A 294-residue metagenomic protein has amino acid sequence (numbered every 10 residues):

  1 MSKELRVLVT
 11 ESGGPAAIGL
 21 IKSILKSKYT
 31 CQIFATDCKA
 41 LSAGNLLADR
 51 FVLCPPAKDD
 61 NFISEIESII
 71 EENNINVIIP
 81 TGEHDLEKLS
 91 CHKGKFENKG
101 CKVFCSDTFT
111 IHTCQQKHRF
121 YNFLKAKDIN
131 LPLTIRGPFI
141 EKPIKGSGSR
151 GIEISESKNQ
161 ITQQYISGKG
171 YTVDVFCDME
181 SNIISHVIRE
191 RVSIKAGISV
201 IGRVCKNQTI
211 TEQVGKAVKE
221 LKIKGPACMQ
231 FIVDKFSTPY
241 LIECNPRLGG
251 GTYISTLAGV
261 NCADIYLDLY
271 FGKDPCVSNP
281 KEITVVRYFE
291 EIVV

Functional and structural regions predicted by a protein language model:
M1-F104: ATP-binding N-terminal substructure of ATP-dependent carboxylate-amine bond-forming enzymes
D37-A40, E83-D85, C177-N182, I232 (+1 more regions): Short glycine-enriched loops at secondary-structure junctions
G44-L46, F62-S64, I111-Q116, A196-G197: Short, charged, surface-exposed secondary-structure boundary motifs
T108-Y171, F176-S185, C205-E212: Active-site nucleotide/adenylate-binding loops and adjacent lid/helix of ATP-dependent enzymes
Q163-P226, V233, L241, N245-G272 (+1 more regions): ATP-dependent carboxylate/phosphate-activation module, predominantly the ATP-grasp catalytic core and closely related
K224-M229, C276-E282: Flexible, glycine/charged-enriched surface loops at secondary-structure junctions
V277-V294: Acidic/histidine-enriched, glycine/proline-rich intrinsically disordered or flexible terminal extensions
